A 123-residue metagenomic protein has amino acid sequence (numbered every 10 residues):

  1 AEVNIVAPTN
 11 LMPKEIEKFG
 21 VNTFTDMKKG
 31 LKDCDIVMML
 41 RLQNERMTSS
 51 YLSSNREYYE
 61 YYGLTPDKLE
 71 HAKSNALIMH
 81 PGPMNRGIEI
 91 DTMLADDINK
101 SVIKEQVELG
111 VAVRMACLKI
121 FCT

Functional and structural regions predicted by a protein language model:
A1, H71-L77: A short helix->loop->beta-strand "cap" motif at the edges of active sites that frequently abuts
A1-L40: Glycine-rich phosphate/diphosphate-binding loop of Rossmann-like nucleotide-binding domains
L11, K32, G63-D67, N85-E89 (+1 more regions): Conserved active-site and cofactor/substrate-binding residues in soluble primary-metabolism enzymes
E17, S49-L52, I90-T92: Short amphipathic alpha-helical segments
D26-G30, Y59-A72: A short, acidic, amphipathic alpha-helical segment used as a generic capping/interface helix at domain edges
R41-G63: Glycine/threonine-rich flexible loop motifs
N75-T123: Adenosine-phosphate binding glycine-rich loop
